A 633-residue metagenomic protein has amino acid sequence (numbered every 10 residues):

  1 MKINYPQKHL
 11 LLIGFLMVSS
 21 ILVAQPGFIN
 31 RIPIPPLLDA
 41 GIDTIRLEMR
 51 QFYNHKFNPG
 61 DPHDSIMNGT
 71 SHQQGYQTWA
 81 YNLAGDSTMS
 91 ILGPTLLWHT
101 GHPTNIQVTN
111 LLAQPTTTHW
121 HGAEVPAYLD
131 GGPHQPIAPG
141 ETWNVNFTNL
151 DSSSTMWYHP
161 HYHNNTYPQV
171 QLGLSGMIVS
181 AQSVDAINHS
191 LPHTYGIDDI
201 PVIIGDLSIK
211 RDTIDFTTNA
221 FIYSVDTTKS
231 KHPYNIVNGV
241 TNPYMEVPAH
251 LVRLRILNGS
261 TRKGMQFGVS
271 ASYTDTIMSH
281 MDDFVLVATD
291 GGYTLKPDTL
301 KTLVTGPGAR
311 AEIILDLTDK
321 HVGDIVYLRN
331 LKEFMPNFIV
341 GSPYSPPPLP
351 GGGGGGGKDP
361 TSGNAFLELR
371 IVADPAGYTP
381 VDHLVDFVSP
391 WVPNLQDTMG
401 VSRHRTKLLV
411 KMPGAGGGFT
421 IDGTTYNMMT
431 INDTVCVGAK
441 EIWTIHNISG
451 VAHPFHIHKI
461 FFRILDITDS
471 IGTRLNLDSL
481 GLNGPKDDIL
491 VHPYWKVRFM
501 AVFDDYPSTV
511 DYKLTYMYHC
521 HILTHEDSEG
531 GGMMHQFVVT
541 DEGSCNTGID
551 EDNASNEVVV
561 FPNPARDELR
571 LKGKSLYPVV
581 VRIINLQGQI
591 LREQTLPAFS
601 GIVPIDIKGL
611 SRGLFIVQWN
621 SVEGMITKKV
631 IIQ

Functional and structural regions predicted by a protein language model:
I3-I21, E551-F561, A565-Q633: C-terminal outer-membrane/trafficking sorting elements
A24-W120, E124-Y128, H134, T142-N144 (+6 more regions): N-terminal, post-signal-peptide metal-ligating segments of extracellular/periplasmic oxidoreductases, dominated by
Q73, T116, W120-G122, Y128-P133 (+5 more regions): Active-site pocket scaffolds in enzymes
V125-A138, N146, R211, T217-D386: Histidine- and aromatic-rich segments of cupredoxin/plastocyanin-like copper-binding domains
E141-V145, P243, K301, A309-I313 (+3 more regions): Short strand-edge motifs at loop-to-beta-strand transitions and within beta-strands of extracellular beta-rich domains
T148-S152, D316-V322, V502-D511: Short, surface-exposed loop/turn segments at beta-strand-coil junctions that are enriched for proline with nearby
Y162, N330, I522, W619-S621: Conserved structural position at the C-terminal beta-strand of extracellular beta-sandwich adhesion modules
I339-S342, H535, I626-I631: Edge beta-strands of extracellular beta-sandwich domains
